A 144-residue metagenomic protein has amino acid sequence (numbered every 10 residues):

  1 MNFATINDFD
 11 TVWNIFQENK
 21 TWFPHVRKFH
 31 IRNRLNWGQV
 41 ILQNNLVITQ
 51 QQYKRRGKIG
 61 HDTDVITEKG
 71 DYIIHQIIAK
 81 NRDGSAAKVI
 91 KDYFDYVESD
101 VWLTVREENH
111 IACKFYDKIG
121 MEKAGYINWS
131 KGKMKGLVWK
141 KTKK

Functional and structural regions predicted by a protein language model:
M1-V26: Short amphipathic alpha-helix that is part of the acyltransferase structural core
K20-I41: Active-site rim helix/loop that mediates acceptor-substrate recognition in acyltransferases
N36-Q52: Conserved beta-hairpin
V47-Q76, K131: Conserved acyl-donor/pantetheine-binding loop and adjacent beta-alpha core of acyl/acetyltransferases and related
T67, R106-H110, K118, Y126-K144: C-terminal "cap" of GNAT-fold acetyltransferases
D71-S85, R106: A short, internal acetyl-CoA/4′-phosphopantetheine-binding micro-motif in the GNAT/acyltransferase core
A79-Y96, C113-K118: Conserved acetyl-CoA-binding loop-helix of GNAT-fold acetyltransferases
Y96-E107: Conserved GNAT acetyl-CoA-binding A-motif
